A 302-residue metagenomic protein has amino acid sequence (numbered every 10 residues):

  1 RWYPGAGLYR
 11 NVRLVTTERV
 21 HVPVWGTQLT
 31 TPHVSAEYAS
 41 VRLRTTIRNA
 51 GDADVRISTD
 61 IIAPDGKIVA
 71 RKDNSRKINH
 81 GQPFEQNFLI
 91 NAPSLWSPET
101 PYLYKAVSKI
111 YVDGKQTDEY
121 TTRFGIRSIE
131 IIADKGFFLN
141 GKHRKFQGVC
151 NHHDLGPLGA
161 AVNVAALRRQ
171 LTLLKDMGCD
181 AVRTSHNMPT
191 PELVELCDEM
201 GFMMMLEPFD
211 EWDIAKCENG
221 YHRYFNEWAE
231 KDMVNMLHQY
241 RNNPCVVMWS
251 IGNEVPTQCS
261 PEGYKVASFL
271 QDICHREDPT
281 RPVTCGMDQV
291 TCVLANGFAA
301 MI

Functional and structural regions predicted by a protein language model:
R1-L196, M200-M204, D232-N235, V247-M248 (+3 more regions): Secreted/periplasmic carbohydrate-active enzymes, especially glycoside hydrolases
Q147, E211-K231: Active-site-adjacent "subsite" loops/lids of carbohydrate-active enzymes
N151, N187, F209-E211, G252-E254 (+1 more regions): Active-site beta-loop-alpha junctions enriched in small/polar residues
H153-L158, D213-C217, V255-Q258: A short acidic, helix-capping loop that chelates divalent metal ions and anchors anionic groups
L158-A165, G220, Y224, Q258-E262: Short, surface-exposed alpha-helical recognition segments that flank or form part of ligand/macromolecule-binding
V194-L196, C217-G220, N296: Short secondary-structure transition/capping segments
E199, Y224-I302: Active-site neighborhood of glycoside hydrolase catalytic domains
L206-E207, E211-K216, C292-A295: Short acidic/His/Gly/Ser-rich catalytic and metal-binding motifs that mark active-site loops of diverse hydrolases
